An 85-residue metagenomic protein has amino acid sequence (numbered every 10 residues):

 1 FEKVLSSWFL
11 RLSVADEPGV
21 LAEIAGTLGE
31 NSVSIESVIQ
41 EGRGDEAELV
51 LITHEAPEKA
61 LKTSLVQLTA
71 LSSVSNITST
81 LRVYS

Functional and structural regions predicted by a protein language model:
F1-S85: A conserved regulatory-domain signal marking ACT and ACT-like small-molecule sensing domains and adjacent regulatory
